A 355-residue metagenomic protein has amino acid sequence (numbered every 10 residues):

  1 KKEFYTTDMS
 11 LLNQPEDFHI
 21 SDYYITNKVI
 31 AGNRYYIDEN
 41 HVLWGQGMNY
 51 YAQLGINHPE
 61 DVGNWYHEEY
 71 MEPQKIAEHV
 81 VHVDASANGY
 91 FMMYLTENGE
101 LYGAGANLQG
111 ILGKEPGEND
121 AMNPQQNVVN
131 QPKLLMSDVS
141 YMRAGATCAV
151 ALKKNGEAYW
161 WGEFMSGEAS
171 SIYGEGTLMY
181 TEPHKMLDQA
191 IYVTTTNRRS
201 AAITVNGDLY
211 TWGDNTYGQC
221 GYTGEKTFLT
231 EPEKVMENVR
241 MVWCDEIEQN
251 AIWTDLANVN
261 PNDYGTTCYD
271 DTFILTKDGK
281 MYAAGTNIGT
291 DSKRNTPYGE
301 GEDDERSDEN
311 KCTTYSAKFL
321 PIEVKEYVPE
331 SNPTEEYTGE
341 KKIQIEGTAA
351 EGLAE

Functional and structural regions predicted by a protein language model:
K1-F18, Q46-E72, G105-Q131, Y159-H184 (+4 more regions): Short glycine/serine- and acidic-residue-enriched loop/turn motifs that recur at repeat junctions
I20, Y24-V29, S86, E246-A257 (+1 more regions): Structural signature of eukaryotic scaffold interfaces centered on beta-propeller domains
N27-K28, N33-Y36, G45, Y90-Y94 (+7 more regions): Conserved core positions of repeat-based scaffolds
Q74-A77, K133-M136, H184-L187, V235-M236: Surface loop/turn motifs at the tips and blade-to-blade linkers of beta-strand repeat domains
H79-V81, V139, A190, V239-R240: Short coil/turn segments at the loop-to-beta-strand junctions that recur within blades of beta-propeller repeat folds
E330-K341: Solvent-exposed beta-strand/loop surfaces, strongest in extracytoplasmic domains of secreted and cell-surface proteins
